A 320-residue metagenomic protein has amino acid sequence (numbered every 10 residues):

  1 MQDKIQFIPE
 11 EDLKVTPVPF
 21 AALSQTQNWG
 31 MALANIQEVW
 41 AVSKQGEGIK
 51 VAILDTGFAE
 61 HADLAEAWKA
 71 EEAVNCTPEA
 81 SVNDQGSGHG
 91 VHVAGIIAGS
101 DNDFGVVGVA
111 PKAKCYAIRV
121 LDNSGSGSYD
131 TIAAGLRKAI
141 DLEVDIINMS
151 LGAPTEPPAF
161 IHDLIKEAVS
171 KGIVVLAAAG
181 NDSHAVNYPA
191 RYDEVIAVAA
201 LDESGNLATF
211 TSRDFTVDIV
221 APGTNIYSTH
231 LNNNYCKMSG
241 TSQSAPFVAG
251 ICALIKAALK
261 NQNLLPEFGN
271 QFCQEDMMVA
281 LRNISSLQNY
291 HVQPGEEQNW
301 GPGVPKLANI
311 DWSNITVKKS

Functional and structural regions predicted by a protein language model:
M1-G30: Autoinhibitory propeptides
P19-K114, A134, Q288-G295: Active-site core segment of subtilase-fold serine proteases
E47-K50, K112-K114, L142-I147, S170-V175 (+1 more regions): Loop/turn elements at helix/coil->beta-strand transitions in domains of secreted/extracellular proteins
D55-F58, I173, N187-K260: Extracellular S/T/G-rich loop segment that most often corresponds to the catalytic His/Ser-adjacent loop
A94-I97, Y116, V120-L121, G223-Q298: Hydrolase catalytic cores
G95-A98, S126-N148: Substrate-binding/charge-relay-adjacent region of secreted/lumenal peptidase catalytic domains
I140, V144-M149, A159, K171 (+3 more regions): C-terminal subdomain of the subtilisin-like protease fold in secreted/lumenal serine endopeptidases
P157-V175, A185: Catalytic-core regions built around general acid/base machinery
